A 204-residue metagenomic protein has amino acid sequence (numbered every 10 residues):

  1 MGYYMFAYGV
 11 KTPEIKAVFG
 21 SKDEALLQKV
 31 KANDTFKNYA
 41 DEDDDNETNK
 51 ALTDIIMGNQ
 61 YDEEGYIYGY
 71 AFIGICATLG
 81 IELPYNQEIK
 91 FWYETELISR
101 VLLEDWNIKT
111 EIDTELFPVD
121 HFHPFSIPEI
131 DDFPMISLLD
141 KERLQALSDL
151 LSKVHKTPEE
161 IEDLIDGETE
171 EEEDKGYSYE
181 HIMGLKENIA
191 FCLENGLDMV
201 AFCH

Functional and structural regions predicted by a protein language model:
M1-E187, F191-N195, C203-H204: Acidic (Asp/Glu-rich) sequence patches and key acidic residues that form negatively charged surfaces used
